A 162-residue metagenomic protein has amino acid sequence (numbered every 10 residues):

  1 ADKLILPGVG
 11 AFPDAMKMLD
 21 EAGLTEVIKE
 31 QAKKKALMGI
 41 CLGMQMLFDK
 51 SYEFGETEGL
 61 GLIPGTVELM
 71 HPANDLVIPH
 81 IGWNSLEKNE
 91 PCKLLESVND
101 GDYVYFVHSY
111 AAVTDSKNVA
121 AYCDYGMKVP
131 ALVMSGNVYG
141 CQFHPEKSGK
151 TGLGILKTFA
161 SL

Functional and structural regions predicted by a protein language model:
K3: Short, Asp-centered acidic motifs that coordinate Mg2+ and/or phosphate in catalytic or ligand-binding sites
G10-I81: Cysteine-nucleophile active-site neighborhood
T66-L162: Amide-donor transfer/coupling interface in amidating biosynthetic enzymes
